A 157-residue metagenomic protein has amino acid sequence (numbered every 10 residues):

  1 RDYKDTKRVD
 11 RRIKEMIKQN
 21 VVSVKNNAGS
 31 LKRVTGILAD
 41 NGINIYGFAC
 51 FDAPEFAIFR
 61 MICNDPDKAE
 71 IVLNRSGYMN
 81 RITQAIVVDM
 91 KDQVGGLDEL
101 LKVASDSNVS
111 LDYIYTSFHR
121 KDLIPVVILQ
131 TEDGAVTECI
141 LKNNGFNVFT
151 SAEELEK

Functional and structural regions predicted by a protein language model:
D2-D5, D10: Intrinsic-disorder-associated, low-complexity terminal segments enriched in Asp/Asn/His/Tyr and depleted of Lys/Arg
D10-K157: A conserved regulatory-domain signal marking ACT and ACT-like small-molecule sensing domains and adjacent regulatory
